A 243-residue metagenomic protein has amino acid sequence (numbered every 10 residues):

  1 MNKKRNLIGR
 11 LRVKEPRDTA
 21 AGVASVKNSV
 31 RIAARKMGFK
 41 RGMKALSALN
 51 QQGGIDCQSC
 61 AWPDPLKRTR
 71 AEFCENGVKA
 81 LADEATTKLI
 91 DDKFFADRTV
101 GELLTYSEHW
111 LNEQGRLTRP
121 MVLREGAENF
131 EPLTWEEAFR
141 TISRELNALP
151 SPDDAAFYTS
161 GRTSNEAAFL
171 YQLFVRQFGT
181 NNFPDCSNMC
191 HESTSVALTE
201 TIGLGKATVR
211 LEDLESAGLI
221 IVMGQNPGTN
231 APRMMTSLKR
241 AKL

Functional and structural regions predicted by a protein language model:
M1-L243: Catalytic alpha/large subunits of respiratory electron-transfer oxidoreductases, centered on bis-MGD molybdoenzymes
